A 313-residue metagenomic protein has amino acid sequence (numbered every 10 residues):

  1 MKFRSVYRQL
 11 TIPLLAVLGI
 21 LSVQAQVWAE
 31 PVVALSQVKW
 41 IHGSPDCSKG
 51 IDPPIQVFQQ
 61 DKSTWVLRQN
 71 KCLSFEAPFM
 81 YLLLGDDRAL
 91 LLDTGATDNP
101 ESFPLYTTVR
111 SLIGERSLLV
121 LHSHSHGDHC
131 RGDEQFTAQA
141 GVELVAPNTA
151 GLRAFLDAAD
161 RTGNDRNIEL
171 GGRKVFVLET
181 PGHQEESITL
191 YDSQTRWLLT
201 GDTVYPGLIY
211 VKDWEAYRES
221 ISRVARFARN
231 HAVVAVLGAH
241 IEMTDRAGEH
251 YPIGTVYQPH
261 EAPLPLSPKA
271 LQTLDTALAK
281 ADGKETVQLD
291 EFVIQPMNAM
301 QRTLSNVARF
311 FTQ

Functional and structural regions predicted by a protein language model:
K2-L14: Bacterial N-terminal signal peptides that target proteins for export
L18-Q26: C-terminal segment of classical bacterial N-terminal signal peptides
V27-K49, R226-Q313: Accessory terminal helices/loops
V33, T97-F176: Active-site HxH/HxHxD metal-binding segment of metal-dependent hydrolases
P54-S111, L190-D202: Conserved beta-strand hairpin/beta-sheet module of binuclear metal-dependent hydrolase folds, prominently
Q56-Q60, L83, N164-G171, V287: Short acidic-hydrophobic surface loop/beta-edge motif
W65, L119-L121, V145, L178 (+2 more regions): Hydrophobic/aromatic beta-strand patches that form the interior of the parallel beta-sheet core in alpha/beta enzyme
A89, A96-D98, F176-E179, E185-T273: Metallo-beta-lactamase
